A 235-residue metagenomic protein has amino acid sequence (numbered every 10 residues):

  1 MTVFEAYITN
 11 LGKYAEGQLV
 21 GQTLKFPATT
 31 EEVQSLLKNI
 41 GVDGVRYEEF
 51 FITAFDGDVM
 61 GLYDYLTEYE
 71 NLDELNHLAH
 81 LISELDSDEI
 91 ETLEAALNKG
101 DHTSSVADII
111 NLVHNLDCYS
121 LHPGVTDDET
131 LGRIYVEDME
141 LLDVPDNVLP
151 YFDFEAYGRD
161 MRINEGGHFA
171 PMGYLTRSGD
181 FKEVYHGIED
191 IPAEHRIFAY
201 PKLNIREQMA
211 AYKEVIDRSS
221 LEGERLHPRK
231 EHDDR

Functional and structural regions predicted by a protein language model:
M1-Y47: N-terminal ordered "arm"
T2, V106, V113-E129, A170 (+3 more regions): Conserved NAD+-utilizing ADP-ribose enzyme module
T9-A15, A54-G57, L175-S178: Short, flexible beta-strand-to-coil junctions
K13-Q18, D58-L62, F181-Y185: Short, surface-exposed beta-strand/loop "edge" segments at domain boundaries and coil↔beta transitions
E31-S104: Structured domain cores in non-transmembrane regions
E94-D101, S105-E137, N147: Extracytoplasmic/secretory-pathway segments with low complexity and glycosylation-like composition
L131-R206, D234-R235: Mixed-charge, low-complexity intrinsically disordered segments
D153, R206-R235: Non-Sec secretion/translocation targeting segments of pathogen effectors
